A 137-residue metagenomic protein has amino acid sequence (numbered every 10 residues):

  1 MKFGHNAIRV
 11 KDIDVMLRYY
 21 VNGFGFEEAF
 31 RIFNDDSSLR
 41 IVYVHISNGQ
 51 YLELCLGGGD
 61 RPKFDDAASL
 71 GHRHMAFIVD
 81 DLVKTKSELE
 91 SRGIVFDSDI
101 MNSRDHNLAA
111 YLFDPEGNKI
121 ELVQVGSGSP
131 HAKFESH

Functional and structural regions predicted by a protein language model:
M1-L17, H72-F77, G126-H137: N-terminal beta-strand motif that seeds the catalytic metal site of vicinal oxygen chelate
I8-Y51: Core segments of cupin and vicinal oxygen chelate
A29-F30, L39, G59-D65, S98 (+1 more regions): A short, acidic/glycine-rich surface segment
S38, G71, H106: Exposed loop/turn and edge beta-strand positions of beta-sandwich/beta-sheet ligand-binding modules
I41, A76, A109-A110: Short hydrophobic/aromatic beta-strand element in the GNAT-like acyltransferase core that lines or flanks the acyl-donor
S47-Y51, G59-D60, L82-K84: Short, charged/polar surface micro-motifs in flexible loops or helix N-caps
M75-I78, L82-L89: Mid-chain, well-packed structural core segment of small domains
K86-H137: Vicinal oxygen chelate
